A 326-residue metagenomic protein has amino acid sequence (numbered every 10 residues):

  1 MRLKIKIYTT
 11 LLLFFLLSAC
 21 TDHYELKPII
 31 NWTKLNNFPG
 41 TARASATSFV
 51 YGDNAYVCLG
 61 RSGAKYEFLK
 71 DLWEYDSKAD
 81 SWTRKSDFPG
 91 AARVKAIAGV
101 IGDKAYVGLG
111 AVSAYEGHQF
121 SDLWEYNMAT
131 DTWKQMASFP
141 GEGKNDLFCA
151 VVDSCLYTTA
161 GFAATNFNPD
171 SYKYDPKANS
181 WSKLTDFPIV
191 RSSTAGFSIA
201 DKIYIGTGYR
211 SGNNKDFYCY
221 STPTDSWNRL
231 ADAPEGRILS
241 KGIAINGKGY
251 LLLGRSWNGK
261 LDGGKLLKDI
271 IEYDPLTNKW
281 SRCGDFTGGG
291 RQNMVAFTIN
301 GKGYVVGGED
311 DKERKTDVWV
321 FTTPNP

Functional and structural regions predicted by a protein language model:
M1-S18: Sec-dependent bacterial lipoprotein signal peptides
C20-P326: Kelch-like beta-propeller repeat domains
